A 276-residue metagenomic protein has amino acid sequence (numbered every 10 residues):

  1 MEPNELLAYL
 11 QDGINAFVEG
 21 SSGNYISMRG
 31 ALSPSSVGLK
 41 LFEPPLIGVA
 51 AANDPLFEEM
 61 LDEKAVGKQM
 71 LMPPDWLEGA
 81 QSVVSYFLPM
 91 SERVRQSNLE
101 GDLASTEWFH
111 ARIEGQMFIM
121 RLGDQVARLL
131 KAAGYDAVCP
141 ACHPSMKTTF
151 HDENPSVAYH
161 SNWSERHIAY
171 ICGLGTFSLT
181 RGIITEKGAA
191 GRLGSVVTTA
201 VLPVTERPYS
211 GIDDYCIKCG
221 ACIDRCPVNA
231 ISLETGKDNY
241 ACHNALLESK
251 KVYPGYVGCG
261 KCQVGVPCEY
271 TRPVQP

Functional and structural regions predicted by a protein language model:
M1-A111: Non-catalytic, usually N-terminal nucleic-acid engagement modules in DNA/RNA processing proteins
G101-P276: Catalytic cores of enzyme domains
